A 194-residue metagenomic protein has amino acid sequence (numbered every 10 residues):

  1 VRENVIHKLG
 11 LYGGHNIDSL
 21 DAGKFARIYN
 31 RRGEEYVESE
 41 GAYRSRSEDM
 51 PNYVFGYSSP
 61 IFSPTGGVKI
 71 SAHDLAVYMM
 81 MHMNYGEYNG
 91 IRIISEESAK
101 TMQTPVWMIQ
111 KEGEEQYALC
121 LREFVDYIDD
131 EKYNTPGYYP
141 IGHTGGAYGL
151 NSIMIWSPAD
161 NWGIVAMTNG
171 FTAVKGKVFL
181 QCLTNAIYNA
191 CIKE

Functional and structural regions predicted by a protein language model:
V1-I141: Short, surface-exposed loop or secondary-structure junction motifs that flank catalytic or metal-binding residues
A22-G23, Y148-L150: Short acidic/glycine-enriched loop/turn segments that link adjacent beta-strands
V68, H82, A147-G149, G170-A173: Solvent-exposed loop/turn segments at secondary-structure junctions within structured extracellular/periplasmic domains
Q110-E115, D126, N134-P136, A166-E194: Short, gly/Ser/Thr-rich active-site loops of penicillin-recognizing serine hydrolases
A118-C120, G145, G163, L180: Glycine-centered structural positions embedded in regular secondary structure
F124, T144-G146, A159, T168-N169: Short, loop-centered acidic/histidine patches that primarily coordinate divalent metals
I141-G142, G149: Beta-strand-rich C-terminal secretin pore/gate domain of Gram-negative outer-membrane secretion/extrusion channels
N151-G170: Short, well-ordered beta-strand elements
